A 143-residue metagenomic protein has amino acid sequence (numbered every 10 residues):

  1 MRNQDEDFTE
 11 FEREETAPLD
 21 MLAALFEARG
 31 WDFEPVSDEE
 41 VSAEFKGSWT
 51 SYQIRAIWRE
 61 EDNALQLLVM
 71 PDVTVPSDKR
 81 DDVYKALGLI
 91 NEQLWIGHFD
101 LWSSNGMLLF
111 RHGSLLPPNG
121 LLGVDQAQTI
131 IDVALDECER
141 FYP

Functional and structural regions predicted by a protein language model:
M1-A24: Terminal, regulation- and interaction-focused segments at domain boundaries
E12, T16, S77-D81, G120-Q128: Ordered, soluble secondary-structure elements with a strong preference for glycine-centered loop motifs and nearby
A24, A28-D72: Ser/Thr-rich, low-complexity intrinsically disordered terminal regions
A28, K85-Q93, D132, D136-R140: Short, intrinsically disordered, mixed-charge
M70-M107: Short, internal acidic amphipathic alpha-helical interface segments that mediate docking to partner proteins
P71-V75, S114-L122: A generic structural motif
W102, G120-P143: Long, contiguous binding/interaction regions
L108-H112: Short, aliphatic-rich beta-strand segments
